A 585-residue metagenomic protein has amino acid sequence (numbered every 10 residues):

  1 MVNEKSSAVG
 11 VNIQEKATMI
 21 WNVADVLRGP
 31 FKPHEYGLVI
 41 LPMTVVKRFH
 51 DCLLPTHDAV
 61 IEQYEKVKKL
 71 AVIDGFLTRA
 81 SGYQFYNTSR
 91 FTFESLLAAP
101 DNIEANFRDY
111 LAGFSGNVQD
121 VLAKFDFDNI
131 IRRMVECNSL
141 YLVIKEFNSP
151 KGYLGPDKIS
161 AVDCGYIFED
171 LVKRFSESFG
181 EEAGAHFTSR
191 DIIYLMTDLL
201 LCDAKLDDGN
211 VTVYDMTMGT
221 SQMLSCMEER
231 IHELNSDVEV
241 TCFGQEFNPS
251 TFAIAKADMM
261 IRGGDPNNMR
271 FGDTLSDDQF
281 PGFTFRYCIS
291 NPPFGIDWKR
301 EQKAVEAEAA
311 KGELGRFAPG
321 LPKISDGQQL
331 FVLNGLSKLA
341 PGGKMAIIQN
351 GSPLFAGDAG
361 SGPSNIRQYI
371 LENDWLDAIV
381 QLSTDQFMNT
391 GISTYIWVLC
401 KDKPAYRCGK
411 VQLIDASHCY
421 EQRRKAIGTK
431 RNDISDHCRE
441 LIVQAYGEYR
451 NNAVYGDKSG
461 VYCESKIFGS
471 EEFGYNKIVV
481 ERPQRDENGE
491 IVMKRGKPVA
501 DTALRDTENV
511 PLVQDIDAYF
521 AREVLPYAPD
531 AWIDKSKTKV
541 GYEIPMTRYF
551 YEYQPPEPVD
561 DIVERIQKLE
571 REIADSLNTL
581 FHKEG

Functional and structural regions predicted by a protein language model:
M1-A204, N268-Q279, Q381-T384, C408-D415 (+1 more regions): Non-catalytic, mostly N-terminal accessory regions of nucleic-acid modification and defense proteins
V26, E35-V45, L321-L399, I566: Conserved Class I SAM-dependent methyltransferase catalytic core
P30, K299-A309, E313-D326, S352-G362 (+4 more regions): Short, contiguous acidic/charged loop-to-helix segments that flank catalytic cores in large enzymes
A183-S290, F294-E306, Q329, N350-S352 (+4 more regions): Conserved S-adenosyl-L-methionine
H232, M260, G264, P293 (+16 more regions): Hydrophobic alpha-helix feature that most strongly marks membrane-spanning transmembrane helices and their immediate
T284-F285, D326-Q328, G342-N350, R367 (+7 more regions): Active-site lining segments that contact anionic ligands and/or coordinate catalytic metals
D297-E301, A346-I348, A356-D358, I379-V380 (+4 more regions): Extended hydrophobic-aromatic, low-complexity segments
M388-R482: Flexible, glycine-/basic-rich loop-and-beta segments that form/coincide with the SAM-dependent methyltransferase
